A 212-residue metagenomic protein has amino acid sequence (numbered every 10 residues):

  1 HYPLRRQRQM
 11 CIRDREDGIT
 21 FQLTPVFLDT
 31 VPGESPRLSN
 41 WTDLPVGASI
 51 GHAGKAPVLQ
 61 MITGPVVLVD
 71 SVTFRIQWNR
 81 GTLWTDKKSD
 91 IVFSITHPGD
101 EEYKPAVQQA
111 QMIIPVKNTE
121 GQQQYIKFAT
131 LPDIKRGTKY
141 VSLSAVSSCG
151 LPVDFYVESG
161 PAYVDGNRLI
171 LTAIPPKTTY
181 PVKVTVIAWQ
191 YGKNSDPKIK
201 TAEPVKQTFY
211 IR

Functional and structural regions predicted by a protein language model:
H1-I12: Single conserved hydrophobic/aromatic residue that forms the stacking wall/gate of nucleotide- or nucleobase-binding
D14-R15, T20-Q77, S142-Y163: Change to "...patches in solvent-exposed regions of secreted, membrane-anchored, or virion-exposed structural
A56-T96, Y156-W189: Serine/threonine-rich, repeat-prone extracellular segments and beta-strand-based repeat modules of secreted/surface
Q77-I113, V184-Q207, I211: Enriched for extracellular/lumenal, surface-exposed ectodomains of secreted and cell-surface proteins
T119-T130: Proline-enriched interdomain boundary motifs that mark the N-terminal boundary and often initiate the first structured
Q123, Y140-S142, P204-K206: Intrinsic-disorder/low-complexity, polar/charged segments enriched in Ser/Thr/Lys/Arg/Asp/Glu/Gln
P132-T138: Short, solvent-exposed loop/linker segments at the N-terminal edge of repeated beta-sheet extracellular domains
